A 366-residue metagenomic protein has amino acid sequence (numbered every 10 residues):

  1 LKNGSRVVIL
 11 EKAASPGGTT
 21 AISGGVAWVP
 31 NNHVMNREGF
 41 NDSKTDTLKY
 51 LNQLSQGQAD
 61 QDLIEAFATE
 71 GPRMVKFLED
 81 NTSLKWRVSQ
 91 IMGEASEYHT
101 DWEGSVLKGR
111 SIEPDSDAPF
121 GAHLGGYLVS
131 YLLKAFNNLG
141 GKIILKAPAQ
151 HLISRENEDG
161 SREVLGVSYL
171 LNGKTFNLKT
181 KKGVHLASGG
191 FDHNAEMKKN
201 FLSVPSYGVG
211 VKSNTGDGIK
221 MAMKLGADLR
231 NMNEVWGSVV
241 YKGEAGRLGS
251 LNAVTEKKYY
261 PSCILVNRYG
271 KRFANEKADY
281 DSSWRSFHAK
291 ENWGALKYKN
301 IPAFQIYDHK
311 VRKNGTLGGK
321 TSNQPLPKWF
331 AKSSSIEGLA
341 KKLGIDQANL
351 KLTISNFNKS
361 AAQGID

Functional and structural regions predicted by a protein language model:
K2-S23: Glycine-rich FAD pyrophosphate-binding loop
G18-I22, N31-N32, Q90-I91, E97-D101 (+2 more regions): Short, solvent-exposed loop/turn and secondary-structure capping segments
I22-Y50, L350: N-terminal glycine-rich dinucleotide-binding loop that anchors FAD/FMN and/or NAD(P) in oxidoreductases
D42-G104, S335-N349, S355-N356: Rossmann-like flavin
A68-T175, A195, K242-G243, A361-D366: Conserved redox-cofactor binding core of oxidoreductases
E113, A118-P119, I144, V209-K212 (+2 more regions): Short Gly/Pro-enriched turn/cap motifs at secondary-structure boundaries
N172-T175, K179-G246, N252: Glycine-rich loop(s) and the adjacent beta-strand/alpha-helix scaffold that form part
I219-M221, D228-I345: An anion/pyrophosphate-binding glycine-rich loop and adjacent beta-alpha core in soluble alpha-beta enzymes
